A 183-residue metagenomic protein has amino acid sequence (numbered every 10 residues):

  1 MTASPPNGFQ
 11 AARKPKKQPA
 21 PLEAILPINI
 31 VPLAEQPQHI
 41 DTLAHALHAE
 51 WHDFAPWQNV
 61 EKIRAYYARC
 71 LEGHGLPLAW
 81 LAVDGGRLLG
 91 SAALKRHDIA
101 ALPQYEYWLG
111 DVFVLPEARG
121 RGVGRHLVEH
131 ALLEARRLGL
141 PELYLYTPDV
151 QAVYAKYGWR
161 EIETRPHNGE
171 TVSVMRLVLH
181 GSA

Functional and structural regions predicted by a protein language model:
T2, P19-L26: Short, often N-terminal, low-complexity regions that either remain intrinsically disordered or form a short helix
P27-L43: A short beta-loop-alpha structural element at the N-terminal edge of CoA-dependent acyl/N-acetyltransferase catalytic
T42, P141, L145-Q151, E163-A183: C-terminal "cap" of GNAT-fold acetyltransferases
H45-R69: Conserved GNAT-fold acetyl-CoA-binding loop/helix
C70-G75: Short loop/turn motifs at secondary-structure junctions and domain boundaries
A79-L81, R87-H97, W108, F113: Conserved beta-strand in the GNAT
D111-V114, G120-L133: Conserved acetyl-CoA-binding loop-helix of GNAT-fold acetyltransferases
Y154, W159: Conserved active-site tyrosine of GNAT-family acetyltransferases
